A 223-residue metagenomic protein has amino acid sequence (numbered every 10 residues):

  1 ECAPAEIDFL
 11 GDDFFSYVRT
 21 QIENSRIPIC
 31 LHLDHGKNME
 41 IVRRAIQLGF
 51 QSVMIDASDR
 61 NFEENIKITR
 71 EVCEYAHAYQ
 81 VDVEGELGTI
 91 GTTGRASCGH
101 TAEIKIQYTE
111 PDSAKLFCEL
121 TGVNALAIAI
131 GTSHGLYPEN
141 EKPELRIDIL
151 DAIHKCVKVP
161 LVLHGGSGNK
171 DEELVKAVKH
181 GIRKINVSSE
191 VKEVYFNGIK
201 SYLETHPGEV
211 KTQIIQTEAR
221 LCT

Functional and structural regions predicted by a protein language model:
E1-C2: A short beta-strand-loop structural module common to alpha/beta enzyme folds
A5, G11-P28, H35-V157, D171-V187 (+2 more regions): Alpha/beta enzyme core
D34, H164: Active-site glycine-centered loops adjacent to acidic/histidine catalytic or metal-binding residues that shape
G166-G168: Long, repeat-rich segments with strong aromatic
Y202-T223: Extended, intrinsically disordered, low-complexity segments
